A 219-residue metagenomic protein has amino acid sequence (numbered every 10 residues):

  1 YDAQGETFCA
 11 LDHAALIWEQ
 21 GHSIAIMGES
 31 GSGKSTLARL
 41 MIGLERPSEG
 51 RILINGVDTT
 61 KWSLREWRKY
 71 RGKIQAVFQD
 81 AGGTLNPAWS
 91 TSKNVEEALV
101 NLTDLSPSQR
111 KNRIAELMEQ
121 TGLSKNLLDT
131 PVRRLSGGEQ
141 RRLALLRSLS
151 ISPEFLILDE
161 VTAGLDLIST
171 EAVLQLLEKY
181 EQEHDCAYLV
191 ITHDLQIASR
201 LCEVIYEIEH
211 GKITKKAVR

Functional and structural regions predicted by a protein language model:
M27-E29: The feature captures the beta-strand-to-loop junction immediately N-terminal to the Walker
I42: Helix-to-loop junction immediately C-terminal to a conserved catalytic motif
G50-D58: Conserved ABC transporter NBD signature motif
T59-Q75, K93, N101: ABC ATPase NBD coupling module
D80, A88-N101: Q-loop/switch helix immediately C-terminal to the Walker
Q109-N126: Conserved ABC ATPase "signature" region
P131-L135, E139: Conserved ABC ATPase signature
